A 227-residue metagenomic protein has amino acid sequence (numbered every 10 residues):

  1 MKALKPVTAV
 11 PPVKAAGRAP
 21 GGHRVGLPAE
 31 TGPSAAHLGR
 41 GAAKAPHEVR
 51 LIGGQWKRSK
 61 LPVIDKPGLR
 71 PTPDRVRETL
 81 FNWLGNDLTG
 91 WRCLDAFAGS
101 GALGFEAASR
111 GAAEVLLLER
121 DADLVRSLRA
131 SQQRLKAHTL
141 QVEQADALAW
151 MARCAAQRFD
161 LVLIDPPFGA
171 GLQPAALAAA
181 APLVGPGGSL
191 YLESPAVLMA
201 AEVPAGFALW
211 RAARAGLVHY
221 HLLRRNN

Functional and structural regions predicted by a protein language model:
M1-N227: Class I S-adenosyl-L-methionine-dependent methyltransferase catalytic core
